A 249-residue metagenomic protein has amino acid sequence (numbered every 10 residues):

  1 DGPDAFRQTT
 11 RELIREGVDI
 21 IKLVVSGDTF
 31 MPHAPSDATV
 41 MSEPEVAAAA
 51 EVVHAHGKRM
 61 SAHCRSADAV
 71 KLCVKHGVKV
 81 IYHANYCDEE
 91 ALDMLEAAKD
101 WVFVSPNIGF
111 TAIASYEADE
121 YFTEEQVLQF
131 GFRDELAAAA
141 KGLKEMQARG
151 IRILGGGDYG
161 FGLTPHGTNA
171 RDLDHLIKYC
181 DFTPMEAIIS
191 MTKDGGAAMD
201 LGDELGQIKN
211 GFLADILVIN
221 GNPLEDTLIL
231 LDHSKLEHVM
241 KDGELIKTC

Functional and structural regions predicted by a protein language model:
D1-K22, E51: Alpha-helical scaffold segments that flank or form the walls of functional sites
T9, D68-A69, E90-A91, K141-G142 (+1 more regions): Short acidic active-site motifs
G17, I21, C73, D158 (+2 more regions): Conserved, mostly hydrophobic/aromatic
V24-A138, L154, Y159-F161, D181 (+2 more regions): Active-site core of metal-dependent hydrolases
A55, A137-N222: His/Asp/Glu-enriched, well-ordered alpha-helical/loop segment that forms or immediately abuts the divalent-metal
M191-K193, N210-C249: C-terminal cap of metal-dependent C-N hydrolases
